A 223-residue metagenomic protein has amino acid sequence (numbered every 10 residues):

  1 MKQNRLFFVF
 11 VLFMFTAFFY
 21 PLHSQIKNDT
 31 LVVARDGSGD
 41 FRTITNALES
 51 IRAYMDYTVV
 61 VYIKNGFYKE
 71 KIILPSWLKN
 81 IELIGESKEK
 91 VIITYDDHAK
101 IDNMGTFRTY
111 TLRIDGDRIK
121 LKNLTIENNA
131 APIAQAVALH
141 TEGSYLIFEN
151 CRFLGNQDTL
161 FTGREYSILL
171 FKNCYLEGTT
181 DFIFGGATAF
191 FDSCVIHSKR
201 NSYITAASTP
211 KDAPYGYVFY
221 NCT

Functional and structural regions predicted by a protein language model:
M1-K27: Bacterial Sec-dependent N-terminal signal peptides
Q25-T223: Sequence-level preference for short, compositionally simple segments enriched in small aliphatic or small polar residues
